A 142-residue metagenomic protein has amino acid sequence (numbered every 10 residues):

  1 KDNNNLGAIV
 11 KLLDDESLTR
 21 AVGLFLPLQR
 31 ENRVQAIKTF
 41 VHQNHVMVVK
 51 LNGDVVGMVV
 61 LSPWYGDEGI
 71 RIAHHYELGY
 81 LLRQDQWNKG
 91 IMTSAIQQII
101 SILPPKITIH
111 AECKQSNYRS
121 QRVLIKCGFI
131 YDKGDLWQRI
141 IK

Functional and structural regions predicted by a protein language model:
K1-T19, V46-K142: Acyl-donor (CoA/ACP) binding surface of acyl/acetyltransferases
S17-I37: Conserved GNAT-fold acetyl-CoA-binding loop/helix
K38-Q43: Short loop/turn motifs at secondary-structure junctions and domain boundaries
